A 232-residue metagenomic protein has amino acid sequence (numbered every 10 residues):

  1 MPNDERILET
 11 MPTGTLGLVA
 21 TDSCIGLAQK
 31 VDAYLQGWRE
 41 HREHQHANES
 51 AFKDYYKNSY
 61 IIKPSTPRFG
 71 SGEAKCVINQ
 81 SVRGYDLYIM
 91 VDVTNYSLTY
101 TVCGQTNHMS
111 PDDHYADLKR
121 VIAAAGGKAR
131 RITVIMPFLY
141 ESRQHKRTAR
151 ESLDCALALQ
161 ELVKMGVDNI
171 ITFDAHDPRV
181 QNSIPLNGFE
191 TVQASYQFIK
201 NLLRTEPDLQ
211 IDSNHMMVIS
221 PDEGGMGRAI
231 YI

Functional and structural regions predicted by a protein language model:
M1-I232: PRPP-associated nucleotide enzymes
